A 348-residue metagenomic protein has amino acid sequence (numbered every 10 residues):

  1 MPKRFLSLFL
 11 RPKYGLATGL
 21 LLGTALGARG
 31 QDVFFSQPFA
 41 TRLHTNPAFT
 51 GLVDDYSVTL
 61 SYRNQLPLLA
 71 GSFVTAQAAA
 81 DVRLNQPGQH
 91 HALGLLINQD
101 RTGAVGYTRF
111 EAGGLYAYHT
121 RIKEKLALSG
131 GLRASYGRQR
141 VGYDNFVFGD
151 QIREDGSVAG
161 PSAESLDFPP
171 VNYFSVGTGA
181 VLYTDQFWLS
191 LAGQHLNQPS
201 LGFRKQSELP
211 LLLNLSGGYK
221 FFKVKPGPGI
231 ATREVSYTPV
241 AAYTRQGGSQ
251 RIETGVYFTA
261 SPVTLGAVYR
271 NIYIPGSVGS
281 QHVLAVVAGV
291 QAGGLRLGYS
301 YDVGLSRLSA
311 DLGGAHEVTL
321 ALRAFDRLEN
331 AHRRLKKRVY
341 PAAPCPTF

Functional and structural regions predicted by a protein language model:
P2-L16: Bacterial N-terminal signal peptides that target proteins for export
G15-A25: Bacterial N-terminal signal peptides
L26-G30: Sec/Tat signal peptide C-region and signal peptidase I cleavage site
Q31-F348: Subset of outer-membrane beta-barrel
